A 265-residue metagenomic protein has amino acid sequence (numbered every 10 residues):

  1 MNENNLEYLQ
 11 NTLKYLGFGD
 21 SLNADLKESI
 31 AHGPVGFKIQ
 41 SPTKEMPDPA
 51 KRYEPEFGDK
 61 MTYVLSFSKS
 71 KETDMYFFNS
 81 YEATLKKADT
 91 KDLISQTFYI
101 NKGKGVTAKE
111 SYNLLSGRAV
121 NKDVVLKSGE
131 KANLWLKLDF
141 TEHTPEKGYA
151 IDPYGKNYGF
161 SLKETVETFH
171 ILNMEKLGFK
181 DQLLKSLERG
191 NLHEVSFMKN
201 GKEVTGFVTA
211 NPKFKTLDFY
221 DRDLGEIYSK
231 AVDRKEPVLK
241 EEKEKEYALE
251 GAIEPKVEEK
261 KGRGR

Functional and structural regions predicted by a protein language model:
M1-E241, G262: A structural motif
L65, V208, K243-R265: Non-Sec secretion/translocation targeting segments of pathogen effectors
